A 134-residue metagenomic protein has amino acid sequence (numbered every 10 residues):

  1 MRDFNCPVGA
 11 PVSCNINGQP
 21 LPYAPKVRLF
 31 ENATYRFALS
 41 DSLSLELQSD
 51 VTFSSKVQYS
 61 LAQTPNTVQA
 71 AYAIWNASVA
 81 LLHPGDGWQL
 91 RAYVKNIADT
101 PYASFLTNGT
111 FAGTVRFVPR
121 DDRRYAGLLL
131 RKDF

Functional and structural regions predicted by a protein language model:
M1-N17, T52: Surface-exposed, extracytoplasmic segments of Gram-negative outer-membrane nutrient-acquisition systems
Q19-F134: Conserved C-terminal beta-signal and adjacent last beta-strands/turns of outer-membrane beta-barrel proteins
